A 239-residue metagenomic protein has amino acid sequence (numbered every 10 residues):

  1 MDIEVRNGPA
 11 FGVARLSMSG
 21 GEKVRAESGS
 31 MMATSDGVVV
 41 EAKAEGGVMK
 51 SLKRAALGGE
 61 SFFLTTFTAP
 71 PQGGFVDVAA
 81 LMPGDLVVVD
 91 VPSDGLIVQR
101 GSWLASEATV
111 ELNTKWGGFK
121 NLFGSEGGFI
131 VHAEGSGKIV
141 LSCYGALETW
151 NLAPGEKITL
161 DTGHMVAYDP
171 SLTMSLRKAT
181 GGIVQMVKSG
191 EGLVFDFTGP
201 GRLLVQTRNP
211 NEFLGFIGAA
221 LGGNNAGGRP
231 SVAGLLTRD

Functional and structural regions predicted by a protein language model:
M1-D239: Composition-driven recognition of glycine/serine/threonine/acidic- and proline-rich low-complexity segments and repeats
